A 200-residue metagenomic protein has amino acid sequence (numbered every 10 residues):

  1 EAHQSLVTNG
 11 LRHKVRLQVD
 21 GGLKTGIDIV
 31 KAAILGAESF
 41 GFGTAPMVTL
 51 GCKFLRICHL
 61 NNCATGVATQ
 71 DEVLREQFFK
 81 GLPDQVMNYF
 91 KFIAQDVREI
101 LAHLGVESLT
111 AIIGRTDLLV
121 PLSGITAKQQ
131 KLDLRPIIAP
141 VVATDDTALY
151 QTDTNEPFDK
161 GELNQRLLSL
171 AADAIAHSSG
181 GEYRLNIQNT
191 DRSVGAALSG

Functional and structural regions predicted by a protein language model:
E1-F78, D191, G195-G200: Glycine-rich phosphate/ribose-binding loops and adjacent secondary-structure elements that form binding surfaces
E1-V7, V142-G200: Non-catalytic terminal/interface segments that mediate subunit docking, oligomerization, and allosteric communication
R12-R16, R56, R75, R98 (+5 more regions): Arginine residue identity/basic-tract feature
T25, D71-E72, F79, G114 (+3 more regions): Alpha-helix initiation/capping motif
G36-S39, G43-K131: Mobile "lid/hinge" segments at catalytic clefts and subdomain interfaces of large enzymes
L74, V97, L109, L134-I138 (+3 more regions): Generic structural signal of hydrophobic/aromatic residues within well-ordered alpha-helices of folded domains
Y89-I93, R98, A102-G105, P136 (+3 more regions): Well-ordered secondary-structure scaffolds
V106-E162: Terminal amphipathic helices with adjacent charged low-complexity linkers/tails
